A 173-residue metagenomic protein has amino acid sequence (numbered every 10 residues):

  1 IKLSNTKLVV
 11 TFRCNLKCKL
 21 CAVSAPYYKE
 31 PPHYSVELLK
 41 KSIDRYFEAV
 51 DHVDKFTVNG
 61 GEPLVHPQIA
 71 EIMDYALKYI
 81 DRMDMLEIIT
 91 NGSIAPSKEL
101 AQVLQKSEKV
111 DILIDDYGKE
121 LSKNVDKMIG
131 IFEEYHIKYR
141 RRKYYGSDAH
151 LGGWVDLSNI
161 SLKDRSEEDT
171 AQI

Functional and structural regions predicted by a protein language model:
I1-T90, A95-Q102, K106: Conserved alpha-helical substructure of the radical SAM core
A101-I173: Radical SAM enzyme [4Fe-4S]-AdoMet core and its adjacent flexible, acidic and glycine-rich loops/tails across
